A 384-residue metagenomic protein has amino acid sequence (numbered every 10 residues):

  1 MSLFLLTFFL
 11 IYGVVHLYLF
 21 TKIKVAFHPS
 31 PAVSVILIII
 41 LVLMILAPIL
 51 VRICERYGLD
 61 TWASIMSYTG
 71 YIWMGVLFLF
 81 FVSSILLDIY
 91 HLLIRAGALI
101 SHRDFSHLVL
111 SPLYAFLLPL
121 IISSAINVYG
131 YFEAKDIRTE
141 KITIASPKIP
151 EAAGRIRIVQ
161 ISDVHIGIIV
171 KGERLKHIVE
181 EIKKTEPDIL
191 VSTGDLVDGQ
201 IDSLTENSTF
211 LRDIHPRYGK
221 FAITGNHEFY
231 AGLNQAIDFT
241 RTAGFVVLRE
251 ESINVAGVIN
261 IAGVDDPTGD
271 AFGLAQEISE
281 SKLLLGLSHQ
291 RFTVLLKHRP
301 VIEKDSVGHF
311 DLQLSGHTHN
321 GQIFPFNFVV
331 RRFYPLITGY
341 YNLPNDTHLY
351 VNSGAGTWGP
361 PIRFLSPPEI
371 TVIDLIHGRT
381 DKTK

Functional and structural regions predicted by a protein language model:
M1-K135, T380-T383: Non-catalytic terminal accessory segments
A134-I149: Alpha-helical transmembrane signal-anchor/signal-peptide segments
A145-K384: Soluble catalytic domains of enzymes that build or remodel membrane lipids, polysaccharides, and related
